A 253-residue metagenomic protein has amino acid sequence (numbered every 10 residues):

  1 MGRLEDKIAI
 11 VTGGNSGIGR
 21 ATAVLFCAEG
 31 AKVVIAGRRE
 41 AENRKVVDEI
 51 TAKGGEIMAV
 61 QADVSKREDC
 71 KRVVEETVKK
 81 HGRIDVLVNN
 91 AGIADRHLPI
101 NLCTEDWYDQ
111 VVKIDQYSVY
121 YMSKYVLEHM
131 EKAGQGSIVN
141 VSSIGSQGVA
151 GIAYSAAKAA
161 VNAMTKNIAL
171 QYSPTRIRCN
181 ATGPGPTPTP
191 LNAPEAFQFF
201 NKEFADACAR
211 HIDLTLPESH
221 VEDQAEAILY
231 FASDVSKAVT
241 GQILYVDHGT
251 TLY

Functional and structural regions predicted by a protein language model:
I8, N15-S16, R39: Conserved glycine-rich cofactor-binding loop
E40, Q61-V73, E105, E222: The beta1-alpha1 cofactor-binding region of Rossmann-like NAD(H)/NADP(H)-dependent oxidoreductases
C70, L98-I100, T104-Q110, C208: Substrate-binding pocket helix/loop in short-chain dehydrogenase/reductase
A94-H97, L229, T240-Y253: Short C-terminal tail/terminal secondary-structure segment of NAD(P)H-dependent dehydrogenase/reductase domains
S123, A157, T165: Active-site helix of classical SDR
E128, L170-P174, K237: Alpha-helical segment proximal to the catalytic Tyr-Lys
N201-D223: Catalytic Tyr-x(3-8)-Lys segment
